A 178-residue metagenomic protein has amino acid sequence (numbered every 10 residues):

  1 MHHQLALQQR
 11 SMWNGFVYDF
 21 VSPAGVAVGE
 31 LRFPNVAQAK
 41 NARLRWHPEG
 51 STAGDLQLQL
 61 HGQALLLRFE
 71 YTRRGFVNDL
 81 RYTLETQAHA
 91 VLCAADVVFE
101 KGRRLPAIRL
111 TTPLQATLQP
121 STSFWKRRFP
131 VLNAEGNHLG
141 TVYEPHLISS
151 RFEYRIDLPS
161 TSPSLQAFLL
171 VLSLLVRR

Functional and structural regions predicted by a protein language model:
M1-R178: Intrinsically disordered, low-complexity proline/glycine-rich segments
